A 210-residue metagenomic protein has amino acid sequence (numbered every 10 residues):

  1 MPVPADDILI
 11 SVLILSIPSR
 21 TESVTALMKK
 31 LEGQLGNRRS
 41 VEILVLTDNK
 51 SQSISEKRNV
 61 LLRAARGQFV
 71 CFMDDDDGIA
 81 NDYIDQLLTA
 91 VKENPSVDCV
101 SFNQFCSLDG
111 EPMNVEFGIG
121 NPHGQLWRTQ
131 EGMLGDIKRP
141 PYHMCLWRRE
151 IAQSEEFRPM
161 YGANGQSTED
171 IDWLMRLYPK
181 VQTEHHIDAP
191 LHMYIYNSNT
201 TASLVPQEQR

Functional and structural regions predicted by a protein language model:
S19-L35: Short, well-formed alpha-helical segments that are part of the catalytic scaffolds of diverse glycosyltransferases
N49-A65: Glycine-rich, basic loop-to-helix element that forms the pyrophosphate-binding segment of sugar-nucleotide handling
V70: Short aromatic/hydrophobic "clamp" motif used to bind/position activated sugar donors
D74-G78: The conserved acidic donor/metal-binding loop of glycosyltransferases
I84-E116: Conserved donor NDP-sugar-binding/catalytic core segment of glycosyltransferases
S107, E111, I187-R210: Active-site donor/metal-binding and catalytic loop motifs of nucleotide-sugar-dependent glycosylation enzymes
G124-W147: A recurrent flexible, glycine/aromatic-enriched loop bordering the glycosyltransferase active site that acts as
N164-W173: Acidic donor-binding loop at a coil-to-helix junction in glycosyltransferase catalytic cores that engages
